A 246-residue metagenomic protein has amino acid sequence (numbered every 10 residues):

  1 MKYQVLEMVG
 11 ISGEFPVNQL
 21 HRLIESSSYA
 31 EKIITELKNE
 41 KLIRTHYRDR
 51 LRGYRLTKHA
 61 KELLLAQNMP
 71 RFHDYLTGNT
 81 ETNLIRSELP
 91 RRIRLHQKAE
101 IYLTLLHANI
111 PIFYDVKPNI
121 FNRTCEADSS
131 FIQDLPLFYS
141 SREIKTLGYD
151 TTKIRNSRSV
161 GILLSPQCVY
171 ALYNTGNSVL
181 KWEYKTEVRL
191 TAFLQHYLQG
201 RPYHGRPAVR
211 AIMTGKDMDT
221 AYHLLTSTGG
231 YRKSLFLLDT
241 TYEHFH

Functional and structural regions predicted by a protein language model:
M1-T77: Basic, Lys/Arg-rich alpha-helical nucleic-acid-recognition elements, primarily the DNA-binding modules of transcription
S12-F15, N177-S178, M218: Short, solvent-exposed loop/turn segments at secondary-structure junctions
I24, I34-K41, I101-N109, L190-P202 (+1 more regions): Hydrophobic, Leu/Ile/Phe/Ala-enriched alpha-helical segments that form helix-helix packing faces
T45, R55, F113-D115, A211-M213: A structural signal for short, well-ordered beta-strand segments and their strand-loop junctions that often border
R48, Y173-N177, T214-K216: Short loop/turn segments at strand-loop or loop-helix junctions that form parts of catalytic or ligand-binding pockets
E81-W182: Exposed, interaction-prone assembly regions rather than primary DNA-binding/catalytic cores
S141-G161, T186-L198, L238-H246: A short, well-structured beta->alpha microelement
V179-L190, G200-H246: Charged, structured surface patches that assemble and position nucleic-acid processing machinery
